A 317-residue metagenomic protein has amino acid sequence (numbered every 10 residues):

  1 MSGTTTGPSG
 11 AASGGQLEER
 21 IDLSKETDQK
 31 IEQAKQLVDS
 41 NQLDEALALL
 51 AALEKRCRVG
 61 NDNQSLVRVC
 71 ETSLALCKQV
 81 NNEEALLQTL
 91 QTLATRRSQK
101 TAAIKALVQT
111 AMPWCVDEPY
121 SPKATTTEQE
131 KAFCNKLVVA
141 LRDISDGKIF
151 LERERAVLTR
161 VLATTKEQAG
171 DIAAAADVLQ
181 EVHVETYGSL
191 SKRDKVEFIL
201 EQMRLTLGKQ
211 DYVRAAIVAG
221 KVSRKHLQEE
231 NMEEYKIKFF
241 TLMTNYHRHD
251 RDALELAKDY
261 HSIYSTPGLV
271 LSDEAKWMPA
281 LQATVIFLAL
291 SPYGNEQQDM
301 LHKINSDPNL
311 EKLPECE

Functional and structural regions predicted by a protein language model:
M1-E317: Extended alpha-helical scaffold regions
